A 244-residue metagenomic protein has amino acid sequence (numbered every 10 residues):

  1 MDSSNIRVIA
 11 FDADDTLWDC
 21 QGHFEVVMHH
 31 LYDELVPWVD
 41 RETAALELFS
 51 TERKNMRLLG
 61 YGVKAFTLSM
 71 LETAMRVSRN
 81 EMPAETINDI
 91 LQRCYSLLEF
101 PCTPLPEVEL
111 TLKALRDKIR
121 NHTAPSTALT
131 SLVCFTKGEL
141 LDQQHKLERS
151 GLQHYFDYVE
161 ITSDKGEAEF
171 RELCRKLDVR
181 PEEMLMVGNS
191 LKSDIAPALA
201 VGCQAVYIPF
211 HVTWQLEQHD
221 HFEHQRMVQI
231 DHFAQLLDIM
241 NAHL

Functional and structural regions predicted by a protein language model:
M1-E47: Active-site neighborhood of HAD-like aspartate-dependent phosphohydrolases
M1-I9, E109, K113-K118, V133 (+1 more regions): Asp-based, Mg2+/Mn2+-dependent phosphohydrolase catalytic module
V36-T51, R79-I90, Y155-Y158: Short, surface-exposed acidic
T51-S96, A114: A metal-dependent, Asp-based hydrolase signature
I87-R93, P104, E139-Q144: A short mid-domain helix/strand-loop element embedded in enzyme catalytic domains that forms or borders the active-site
L97-A114: Active-site periphery "cap/insert" segments of enzyme catalytic domains
D117-T130: Intrinsically disordered, low-complexity terminal tails and inter-domain linkers enriched for S/T/G/P/D/E
